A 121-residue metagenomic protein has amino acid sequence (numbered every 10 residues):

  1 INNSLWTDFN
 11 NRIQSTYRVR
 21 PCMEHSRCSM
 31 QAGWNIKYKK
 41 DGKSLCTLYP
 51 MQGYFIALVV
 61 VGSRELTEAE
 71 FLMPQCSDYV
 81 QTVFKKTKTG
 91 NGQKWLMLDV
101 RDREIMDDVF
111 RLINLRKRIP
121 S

Functional and structural regions predicted by a protein language model:
I1-S121: Charge-dense, helix-prone N-terminal extensions
